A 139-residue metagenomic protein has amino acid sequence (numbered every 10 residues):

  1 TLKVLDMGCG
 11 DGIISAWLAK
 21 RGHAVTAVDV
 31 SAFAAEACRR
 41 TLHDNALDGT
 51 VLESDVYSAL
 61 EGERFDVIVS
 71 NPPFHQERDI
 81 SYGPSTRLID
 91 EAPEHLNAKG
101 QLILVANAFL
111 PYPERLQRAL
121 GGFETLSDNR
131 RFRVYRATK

Functional and structural regions predicted by a protein language model:
T1-R64, S70: Conserved SAM/SAH cofactor-binding pocket of Class I
K20, N97, G121: Short conserved AdoMet
D29-F33, P84, N107: Short beta->alpha hinge that forms the Motif I/post-I loop of the SAM-binding pocket
V69-D79: A short SAM/SAH-binding and catalytic strip from SAM-dependent methyltransferases
T86-A98: A short glycine-rich, Lys/Arg-flanked "PGG" loop and its adjoining helix->strand segment in the class I
K99-V105: Conserved beta-strand signature within the Rossmann-like core of class I S-adenosyl-L-methionine
A108-A119: Conserved class I S-adenosyl-L-methionine
G121, D128-K139: Core SAM-dependent methyltransferase catalytic element
